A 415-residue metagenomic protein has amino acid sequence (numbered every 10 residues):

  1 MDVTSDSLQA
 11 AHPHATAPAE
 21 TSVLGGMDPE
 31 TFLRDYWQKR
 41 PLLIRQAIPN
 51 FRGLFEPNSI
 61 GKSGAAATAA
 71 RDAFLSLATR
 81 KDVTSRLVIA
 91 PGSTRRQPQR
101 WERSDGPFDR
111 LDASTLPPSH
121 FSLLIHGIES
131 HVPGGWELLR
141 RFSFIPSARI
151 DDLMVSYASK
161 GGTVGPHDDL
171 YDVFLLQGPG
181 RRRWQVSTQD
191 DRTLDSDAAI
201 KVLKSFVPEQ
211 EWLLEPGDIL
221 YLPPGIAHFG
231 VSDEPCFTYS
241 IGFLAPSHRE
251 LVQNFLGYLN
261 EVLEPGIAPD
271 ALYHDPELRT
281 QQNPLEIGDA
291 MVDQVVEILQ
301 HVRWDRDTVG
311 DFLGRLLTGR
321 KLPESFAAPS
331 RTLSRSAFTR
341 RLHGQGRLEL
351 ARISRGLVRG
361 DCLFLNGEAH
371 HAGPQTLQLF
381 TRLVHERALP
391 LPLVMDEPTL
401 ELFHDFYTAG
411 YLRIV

Functional and structural regions predicted by a protein language model:
M1-A19, L24-M27, T31-F32, K39 (+1 more regions): Long, charge-rich, low-complexity alpha-helical segments
D2-D35, P49-D218, I226-H274: Active-site region of the double-stranded beta-helix
S22-G26, S104-G106, D218-L220, A337-R352: Short, solvent-exposed secondary-structure boundary motifs
R140, F144, G178, D293 (+2 more regions): A broad, structural surface signal
Y221-P223, V415: Residue-level recognition of conserved beta-strand edge/terminus positions
G257-T318: Long, charge-rich alpha-helical interaction segments
H301-L383, H404, V415: Acidic, low-complexity/disordered tracts enriched in E/D and polar residues
